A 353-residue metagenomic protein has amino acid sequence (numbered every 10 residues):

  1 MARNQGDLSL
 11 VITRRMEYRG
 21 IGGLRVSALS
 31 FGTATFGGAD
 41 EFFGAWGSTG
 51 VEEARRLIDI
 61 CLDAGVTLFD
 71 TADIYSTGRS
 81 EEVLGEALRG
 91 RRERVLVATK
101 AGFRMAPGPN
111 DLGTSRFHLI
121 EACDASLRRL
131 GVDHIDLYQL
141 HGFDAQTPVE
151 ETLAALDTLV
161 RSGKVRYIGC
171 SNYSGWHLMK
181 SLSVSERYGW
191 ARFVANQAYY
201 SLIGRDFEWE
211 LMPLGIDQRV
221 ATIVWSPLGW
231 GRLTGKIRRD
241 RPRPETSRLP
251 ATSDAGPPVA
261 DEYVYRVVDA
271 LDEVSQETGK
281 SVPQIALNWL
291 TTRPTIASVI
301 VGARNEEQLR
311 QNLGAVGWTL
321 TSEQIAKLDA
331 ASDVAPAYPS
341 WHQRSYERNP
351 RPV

Functional and structural regions predicted by a protein language model:
A2-V95, R161: N-terminal binding-site loop/beta-alpha segment at the start of enzyme catalytic domains that lines or forms
G6-M16, R55, D217, R241-E277 (+3 more regions): Terminal-tail/helix-coil boundary detector
L24, F207-T246, S281: Aromatic-lined glycan-binding groove of carbohydrate-active enzymes
L24-L29, G65-L68, R91-V95, V132-D136 (+5 more regions): Short, well-ordered coil/turn segments that N-cap beta-strands
F31, A54, F69, L84 (+12 more regions): Conserved, mostly hydrophobic/aromatic
D40, A106-D206, E210: Glycine/proline-rich, positively charged, aromatic-decorated active-site loop/lid region on the catalytic face
I58, E81, G85, C123-L127 (+7 more regions): Generic structural signal for well-ordered alpha-helices, preferentially at hydrophobic/aromatic core positions
A101-F103, S174, Y200-G204, S226-L233 (+2 more regions): Glycine-rich beta-alpha junction loops
